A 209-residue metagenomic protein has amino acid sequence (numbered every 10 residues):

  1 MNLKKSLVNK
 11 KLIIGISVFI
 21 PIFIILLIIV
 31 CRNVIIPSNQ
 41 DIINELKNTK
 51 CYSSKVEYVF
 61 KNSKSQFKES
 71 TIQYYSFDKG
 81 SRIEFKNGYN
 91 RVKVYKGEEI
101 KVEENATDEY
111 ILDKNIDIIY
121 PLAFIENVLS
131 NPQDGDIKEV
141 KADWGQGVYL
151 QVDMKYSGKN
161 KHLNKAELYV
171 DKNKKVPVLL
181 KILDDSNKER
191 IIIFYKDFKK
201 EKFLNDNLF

Functional and structural regions predicted by a protein language model:
N2-T71, Y75-K79, L208-F209: N-terminal leader/targeting segments and the immediate start of mature chains
G15, R32, Y110-I119, N160: Extracellular or lumenal secretory-pathway regions
V34-P37, V128-K141, I192-I193: A short, amphipathic edge element
N48-C51, Q73-R82, V94-I100, G145 (+2 more regions): Short, solvent-exposed coil/turn segments at beta-strand boundaries
E57-S63, E84-K86, E103-N105, K155-S157 (+1 more regions): A generic structural motif
K64-Q66, G88-R91, N160, S186-K188: Solvent-exposed loop/turn segments connecting transmembrane beta-strands in outer-membrane beta-barrel proteins
T71-A123: An acidic-aromatic
A142-F209: Gly/Pro-enriched, hydrophobic low-complexity segments that function as extracytoplasmic propeptides/linkers
